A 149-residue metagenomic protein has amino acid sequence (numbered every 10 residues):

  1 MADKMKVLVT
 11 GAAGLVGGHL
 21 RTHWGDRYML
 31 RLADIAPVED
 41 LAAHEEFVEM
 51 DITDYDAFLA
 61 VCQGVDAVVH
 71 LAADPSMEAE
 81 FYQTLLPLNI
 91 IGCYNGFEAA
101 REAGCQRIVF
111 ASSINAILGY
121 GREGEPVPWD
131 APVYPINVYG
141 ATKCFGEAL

Functional and structural regions predicted by a protein language model:
M5-R27: N-terminal Rossmann NAD(P)H-binding glycine-rich loop of SDR-like oxidoreductase domains
T10, A33, V68-A72, I108-I114 (+1 more regions): SDR active-site strand-loop-helix element
D26-E39: Conserved glycine-rich Rossmann-like NAD(P)H-binding loop of the short-chain dehydrogenase/reductase
E39, E45, M50-L88: NAD(P)H-binding glycine-rich loop region in Rossmannoid oxidoreductase-like domains and their noncatalytic homologs
D54, A67, G92-N95, R107 (+3 more regions): Conserved cofactor-binding/catalytic machinery of classical short-chain dehydrogenase/reductase
V68, E80-I108: NAD(P)-cofactor binding segment of oxidoreductase domains
P87, G124-L149: Catalytic helix-loop patch of NAD(P)-dependent Rossmann-fold dehydrogenases
N95-I136: Conserved Rossmann-fold NAD(P)-dependent oxidoreductase catalytic core, especially the SDR/UDP-sugar
